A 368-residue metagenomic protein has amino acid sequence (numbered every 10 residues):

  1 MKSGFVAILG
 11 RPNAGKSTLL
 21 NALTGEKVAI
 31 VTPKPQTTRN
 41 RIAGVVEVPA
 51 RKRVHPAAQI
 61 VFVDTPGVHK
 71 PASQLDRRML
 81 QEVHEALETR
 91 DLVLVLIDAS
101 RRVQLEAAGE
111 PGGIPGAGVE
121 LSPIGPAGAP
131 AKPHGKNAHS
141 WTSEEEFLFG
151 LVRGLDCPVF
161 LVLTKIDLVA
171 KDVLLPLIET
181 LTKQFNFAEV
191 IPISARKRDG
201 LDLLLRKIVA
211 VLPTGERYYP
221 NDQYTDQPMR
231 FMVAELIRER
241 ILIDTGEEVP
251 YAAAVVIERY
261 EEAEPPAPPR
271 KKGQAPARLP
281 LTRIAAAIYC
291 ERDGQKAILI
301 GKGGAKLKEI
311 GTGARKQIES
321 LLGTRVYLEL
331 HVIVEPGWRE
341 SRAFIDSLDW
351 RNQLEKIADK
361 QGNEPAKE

Functional and structural regions predicted by a protein language model:
M1-E88, I97: Conserved G1/Walker A P-loop phosphate-binding module
A7, N21, N40, G44 (+13 more regions): Solvent-exposed alpha-helical segments within well-ordered globular domains of core cellular machineries
G25, T32-P33, L168-D172, A195-R198 (+2 more regions): Ordered, soluble secondary-structure elements with a strong preference for glycine-centered loop motifs and nearby
E26, V45-P49, A86-V93, A99-S100 (+8 more regions): Conserved, well-folded catalytic cores of nucleic-acid-processing and energy-transducing macromolecular machines
P35-T37, P66-H69, A99-V103, I166-V169 (+5 more regions): Conserved nucleotide-binding/hydrolysis micro-motifs of P-loop NTPases
A50-P56, R78-A188: Conserved C-terminal guanine-recognition region of P-loop GTPase G domains, centered on the G4
P158, D167-Y224: Canonical P-loop GTPase G-domain recognition
M229-E368: P-loop NTP-binding site
